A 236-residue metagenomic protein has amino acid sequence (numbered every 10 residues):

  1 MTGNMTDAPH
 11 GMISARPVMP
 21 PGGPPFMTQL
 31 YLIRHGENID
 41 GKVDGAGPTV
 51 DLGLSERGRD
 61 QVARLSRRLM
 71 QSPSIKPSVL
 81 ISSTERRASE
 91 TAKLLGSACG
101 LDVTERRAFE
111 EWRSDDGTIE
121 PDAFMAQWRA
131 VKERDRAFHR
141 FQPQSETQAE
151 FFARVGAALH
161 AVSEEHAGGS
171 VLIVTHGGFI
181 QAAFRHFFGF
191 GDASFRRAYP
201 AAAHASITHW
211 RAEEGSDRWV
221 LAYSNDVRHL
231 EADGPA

Functional and structural regions predicted by a protein language model:
G3-T28, T104-E105, E111-A123, G169 (+1 more regions): Acidic, low-complexity terminal tails and accessory targeting/binding regions of phosphate-metabolizing enzymes
D7-P17, G22-T28, I33-E105: Active-site-proximal alpha-helix that buttresses catalytic centers in soluble enzyme cores
L30, V162, G169-G178: Generic beta-sheet signal
G36, G177, N225-V227: Active-site metal-binding loops of divalent metal-dependent hydrolases
S72-K76, V162-G169: Glycine-rich phosphate-binding loop signature in dinucleotide/nucleotide-binding domains
S82-S83, A153, V174-T175: Short beta-strand scaffold positions
G96-A157, A222-Y223, A236: Phosphate-handling substructures
G177-Q181, V220: GST superfamily/GST-like fold recognition
